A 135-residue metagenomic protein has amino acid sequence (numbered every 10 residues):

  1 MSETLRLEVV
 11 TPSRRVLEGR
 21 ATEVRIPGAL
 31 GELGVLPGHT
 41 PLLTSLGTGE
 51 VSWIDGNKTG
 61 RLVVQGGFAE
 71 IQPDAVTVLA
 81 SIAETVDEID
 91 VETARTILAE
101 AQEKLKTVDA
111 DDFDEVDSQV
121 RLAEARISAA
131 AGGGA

Functional and structural regions predicted by a protein language model:
M1-T4: Short, charged, intrinsically disordered terminal tails
R6-I97: Compact, glycine-rich, soluble single-domain proteins
V86-A135: Acidic/glycine-rich phosphate/pyrophosphate-binding loops and surrounding catalytic core that coordinate Mg2+
